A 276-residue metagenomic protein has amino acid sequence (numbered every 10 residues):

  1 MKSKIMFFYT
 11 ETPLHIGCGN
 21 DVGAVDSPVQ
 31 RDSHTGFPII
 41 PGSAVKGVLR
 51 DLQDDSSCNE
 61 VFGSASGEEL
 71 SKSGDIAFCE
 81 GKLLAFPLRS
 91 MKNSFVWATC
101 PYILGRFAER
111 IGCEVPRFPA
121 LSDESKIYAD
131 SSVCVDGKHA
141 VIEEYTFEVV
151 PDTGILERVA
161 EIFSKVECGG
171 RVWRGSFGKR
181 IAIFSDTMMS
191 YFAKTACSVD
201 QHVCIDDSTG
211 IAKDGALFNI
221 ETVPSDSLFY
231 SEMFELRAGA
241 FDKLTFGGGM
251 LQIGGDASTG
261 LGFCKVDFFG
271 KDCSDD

Functional and structural regions predicted by a protein language model:
M1-D276: Basic, Gly/Ser/Thr-rich N-terminal segments that form RNA-phosphate-binding interfaces in CRISPR RAMP
